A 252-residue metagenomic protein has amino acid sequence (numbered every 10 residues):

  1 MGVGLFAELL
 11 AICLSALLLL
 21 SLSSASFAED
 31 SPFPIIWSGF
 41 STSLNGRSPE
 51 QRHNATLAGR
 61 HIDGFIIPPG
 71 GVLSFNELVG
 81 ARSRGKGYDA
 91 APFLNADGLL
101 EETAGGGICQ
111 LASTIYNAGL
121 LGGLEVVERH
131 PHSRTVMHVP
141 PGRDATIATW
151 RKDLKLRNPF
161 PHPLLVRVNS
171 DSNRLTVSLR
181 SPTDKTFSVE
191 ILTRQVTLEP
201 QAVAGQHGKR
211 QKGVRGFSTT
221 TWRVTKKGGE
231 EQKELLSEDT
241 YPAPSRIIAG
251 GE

Functional and structural regions predicted by a protein language model:
M1-L5: N-terminal secretory signal peptides that target proteins for export/translocation
E8-S21: Bacterial N-terminal signal peptides
F27-E252: Well-ordered beta-sheet/strand-loop patches within structured domains
